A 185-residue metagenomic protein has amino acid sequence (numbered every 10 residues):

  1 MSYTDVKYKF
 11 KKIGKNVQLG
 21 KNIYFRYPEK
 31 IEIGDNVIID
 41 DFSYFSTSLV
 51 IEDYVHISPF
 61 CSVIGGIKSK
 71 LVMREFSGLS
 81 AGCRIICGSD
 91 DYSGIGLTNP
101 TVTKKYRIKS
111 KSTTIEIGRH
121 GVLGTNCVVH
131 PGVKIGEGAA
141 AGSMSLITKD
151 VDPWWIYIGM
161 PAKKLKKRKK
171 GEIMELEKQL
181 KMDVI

Functional and structural regions predicted by a protein language model:
M1-K30, D183-I185: Extended, small-residue-rich solenoid/repeat segments and analogous flexible loops that form exposed scaffolds
Y8, G118-G121, N126, G136 (+1 more regions): N-terminal hydrophobic or amphipathic segments with adjacent small-residue motifs that include Sec signal peptides
K21-I33, I38-P131, M160, R168-K169: Flexible, glycine/small-residue-enriched loop-and-beta-strand segment within the central core of proteins
E32, V129-L165, K170-E177: C-terminal/domain-terminus segments
E175-I185: Acidic/histidine-enriched, glycine/proline-rich intrinsically disordered or flexible terminal extensions
